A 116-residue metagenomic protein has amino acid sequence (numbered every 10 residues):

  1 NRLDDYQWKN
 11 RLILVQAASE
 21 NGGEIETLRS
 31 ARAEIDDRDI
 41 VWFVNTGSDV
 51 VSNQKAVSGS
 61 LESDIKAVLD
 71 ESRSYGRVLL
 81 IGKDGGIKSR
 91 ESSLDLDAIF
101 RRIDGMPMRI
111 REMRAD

Functional and structural regions predicted by a protein language model:
N1-D116: Non-catalytic interaction/Regulatory regions outside core domains
